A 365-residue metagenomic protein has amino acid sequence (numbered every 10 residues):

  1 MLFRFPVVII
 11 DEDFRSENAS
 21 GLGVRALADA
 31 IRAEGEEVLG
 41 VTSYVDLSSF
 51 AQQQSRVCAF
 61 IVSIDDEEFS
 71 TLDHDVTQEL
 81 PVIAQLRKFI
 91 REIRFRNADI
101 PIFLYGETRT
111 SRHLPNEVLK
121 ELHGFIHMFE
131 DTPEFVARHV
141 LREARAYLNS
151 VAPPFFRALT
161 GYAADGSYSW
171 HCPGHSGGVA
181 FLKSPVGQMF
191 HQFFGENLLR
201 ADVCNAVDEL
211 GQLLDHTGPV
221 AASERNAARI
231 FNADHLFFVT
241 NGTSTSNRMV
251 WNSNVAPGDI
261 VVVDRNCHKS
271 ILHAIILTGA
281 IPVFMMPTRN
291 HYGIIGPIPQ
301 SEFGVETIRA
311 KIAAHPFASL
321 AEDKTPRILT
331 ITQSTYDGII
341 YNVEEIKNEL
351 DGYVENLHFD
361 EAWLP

Functional and structural regions predicted by a protein language model:
L2-R32, E36-S43, F60-V62, F103 (+1 more regions): Conserved acidic segment of CheY-like receiver
N18-R25, S43-S48, R56-N97, E107-H113: Conserved phosphotransfer microenvironments
A28-S55, V305-F317: A short, well-structured beta->alpha microelement
L104-G124: Alpha4 helix (beta4-alpha4-beta5 surface) of REC/receiver domains from two-component response regulators
E130-T217: N-terminal "arm"/small-domain region of PLP-dependent enzymes with the aminotransferase-like
E196-T245: Conserved N-terminal alpha-helix of the aminotransferase class I/II PLP-enzyme fold
H235-V263, H268-A274: Conserved beta-loop-alpha segment that forms the PLP phosphate-binding cup at the N-terminus of a helix
G293-P365: Active-site phosphate-binding strand-loop segment of PLP-dependent enzymes
